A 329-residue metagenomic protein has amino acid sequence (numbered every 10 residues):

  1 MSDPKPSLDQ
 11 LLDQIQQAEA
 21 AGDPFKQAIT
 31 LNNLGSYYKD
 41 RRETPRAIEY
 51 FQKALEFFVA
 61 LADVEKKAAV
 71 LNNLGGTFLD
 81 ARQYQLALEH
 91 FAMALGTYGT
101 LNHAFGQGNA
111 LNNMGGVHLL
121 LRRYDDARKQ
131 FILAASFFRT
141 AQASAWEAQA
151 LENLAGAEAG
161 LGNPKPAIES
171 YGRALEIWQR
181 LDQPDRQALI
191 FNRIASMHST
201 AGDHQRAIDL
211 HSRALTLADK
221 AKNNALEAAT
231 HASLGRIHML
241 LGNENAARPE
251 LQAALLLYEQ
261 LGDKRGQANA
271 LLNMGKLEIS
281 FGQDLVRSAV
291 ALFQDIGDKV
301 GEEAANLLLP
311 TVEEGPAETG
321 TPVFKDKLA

Functional and structural regions predicted by a protein language model:
M1-R46, Y50, L55-E56, L61 (+3 more regions): Flexible inter-repeat linkers and adjacent short helices within tandem amphipathic alpha-helical repeat scaffolds
M1-S2, P6, D263-A268, N273-K276 (+1 more regions): C-terminal non-catalytic interaction modules
F25-D40, E65-D80, G96, F105-L120 (+6 more regions): Conserved alpha-helical positions within TPR/SEL1-like repeat arrays
